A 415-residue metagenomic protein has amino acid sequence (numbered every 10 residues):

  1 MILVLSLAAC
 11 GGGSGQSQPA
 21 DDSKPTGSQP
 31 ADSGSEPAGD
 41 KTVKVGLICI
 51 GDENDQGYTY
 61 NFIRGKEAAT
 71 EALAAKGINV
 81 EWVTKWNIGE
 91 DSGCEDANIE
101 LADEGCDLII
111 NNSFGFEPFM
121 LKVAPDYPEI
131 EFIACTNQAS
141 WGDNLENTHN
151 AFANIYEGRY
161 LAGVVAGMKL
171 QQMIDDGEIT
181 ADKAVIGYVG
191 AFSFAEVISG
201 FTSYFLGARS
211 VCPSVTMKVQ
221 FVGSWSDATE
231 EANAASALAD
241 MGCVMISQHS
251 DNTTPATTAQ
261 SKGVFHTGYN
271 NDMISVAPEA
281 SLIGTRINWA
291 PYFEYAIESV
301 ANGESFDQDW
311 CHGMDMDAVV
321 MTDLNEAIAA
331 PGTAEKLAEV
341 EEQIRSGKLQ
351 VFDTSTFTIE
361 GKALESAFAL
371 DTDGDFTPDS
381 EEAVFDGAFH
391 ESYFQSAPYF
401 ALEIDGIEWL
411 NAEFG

Functional and structural regions predicted by a protein language model:
M1-I2: Sec-dependent N-terminal signal peptides
S6-A9: C-terminal motif of bacterial Sec signal peptides marking the signal peptidase cleavage site
G11-S14: Bacterial signal peptide processing site
S17-G415: A residue-level marker of the well-folded mature domains of exported/periplasmic proteins
